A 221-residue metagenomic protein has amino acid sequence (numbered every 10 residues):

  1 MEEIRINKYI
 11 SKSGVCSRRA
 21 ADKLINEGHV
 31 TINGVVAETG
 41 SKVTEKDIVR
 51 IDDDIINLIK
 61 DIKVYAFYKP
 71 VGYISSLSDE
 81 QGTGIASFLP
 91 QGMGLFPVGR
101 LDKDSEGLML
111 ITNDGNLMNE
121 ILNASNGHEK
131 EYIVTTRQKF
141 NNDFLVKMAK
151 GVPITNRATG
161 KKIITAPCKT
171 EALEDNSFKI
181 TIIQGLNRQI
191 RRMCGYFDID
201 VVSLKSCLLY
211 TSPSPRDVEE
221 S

Functional and structural regions predicted by a protein language model:
M1-S212: Basic, flexible Lys/Arg- and Gly-enriched helix-loop patches that mediate nucleic-acid binding at interfaces with rRNA
Y210-S221: Single conserved hydrophobic/aromatic residue that forms the stacking wall/gate of nucleotide- or nucleobase-binding
